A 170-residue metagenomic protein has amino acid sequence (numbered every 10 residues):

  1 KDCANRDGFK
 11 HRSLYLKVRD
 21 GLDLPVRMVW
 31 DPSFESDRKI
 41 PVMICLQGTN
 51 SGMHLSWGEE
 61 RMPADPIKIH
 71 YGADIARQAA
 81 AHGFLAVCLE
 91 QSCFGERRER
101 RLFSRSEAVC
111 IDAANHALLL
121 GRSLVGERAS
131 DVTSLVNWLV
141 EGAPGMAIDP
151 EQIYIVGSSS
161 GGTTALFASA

Functional and structural regions predicted by a protein language model:
D2-R38, V42: N-terminal cap/lid segment of alpha/beta-hydrolase-fold proteins
R38, C45-T133, P150: Cap/lid segment of the alpha/beta-hydrolase catalytic domain
A79, A168-S169: Aromatic pocket-lining residues of Rossmann-like dinucleotide-binding sites
Q91, L135, V156-S158: Extended catalytic-interface subdomain
D131-S134, W138, A168: Structural preference for long, well-ordered alpha-helical segments within the folded cores of structured domains
G145-S159: Alpha/beta-hydrolase fold nucleophile elbow
G157-F167: Glycine-rich nucleophile elbow surrounding the catalytic serine of serine-hydrolase chemistry
